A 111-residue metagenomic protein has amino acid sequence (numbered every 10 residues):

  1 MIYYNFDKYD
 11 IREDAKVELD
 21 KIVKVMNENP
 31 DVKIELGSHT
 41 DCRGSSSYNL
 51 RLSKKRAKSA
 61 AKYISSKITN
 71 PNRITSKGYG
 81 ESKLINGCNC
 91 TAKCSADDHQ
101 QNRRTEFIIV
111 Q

Functional and structural regions predicted by a protein language model:
M1-I2, K77: Intrinsically disordered, low-complexity segments enriched in small/polar residues
Y3-S38, K58-S66, F107-Q111: Periplasmic peptidoglycan-binding/anchoring modules of Gram-negative envelope and division proteins
G37-Q111: Periplasmic OmpA-like peptidoglycan-binding domain that tethers envelope proteins to the cell wall
